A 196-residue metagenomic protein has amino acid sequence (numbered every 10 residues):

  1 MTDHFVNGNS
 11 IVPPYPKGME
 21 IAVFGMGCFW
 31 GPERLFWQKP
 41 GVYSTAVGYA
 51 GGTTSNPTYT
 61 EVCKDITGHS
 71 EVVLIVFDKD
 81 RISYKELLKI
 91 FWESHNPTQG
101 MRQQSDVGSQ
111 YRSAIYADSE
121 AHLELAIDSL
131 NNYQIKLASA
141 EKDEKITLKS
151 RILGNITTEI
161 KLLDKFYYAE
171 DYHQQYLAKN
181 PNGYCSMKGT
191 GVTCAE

Functional and structural regions predicted by a protein language model:
M1-E196: Flexible coil/turn and secondary-structure edge motifs
